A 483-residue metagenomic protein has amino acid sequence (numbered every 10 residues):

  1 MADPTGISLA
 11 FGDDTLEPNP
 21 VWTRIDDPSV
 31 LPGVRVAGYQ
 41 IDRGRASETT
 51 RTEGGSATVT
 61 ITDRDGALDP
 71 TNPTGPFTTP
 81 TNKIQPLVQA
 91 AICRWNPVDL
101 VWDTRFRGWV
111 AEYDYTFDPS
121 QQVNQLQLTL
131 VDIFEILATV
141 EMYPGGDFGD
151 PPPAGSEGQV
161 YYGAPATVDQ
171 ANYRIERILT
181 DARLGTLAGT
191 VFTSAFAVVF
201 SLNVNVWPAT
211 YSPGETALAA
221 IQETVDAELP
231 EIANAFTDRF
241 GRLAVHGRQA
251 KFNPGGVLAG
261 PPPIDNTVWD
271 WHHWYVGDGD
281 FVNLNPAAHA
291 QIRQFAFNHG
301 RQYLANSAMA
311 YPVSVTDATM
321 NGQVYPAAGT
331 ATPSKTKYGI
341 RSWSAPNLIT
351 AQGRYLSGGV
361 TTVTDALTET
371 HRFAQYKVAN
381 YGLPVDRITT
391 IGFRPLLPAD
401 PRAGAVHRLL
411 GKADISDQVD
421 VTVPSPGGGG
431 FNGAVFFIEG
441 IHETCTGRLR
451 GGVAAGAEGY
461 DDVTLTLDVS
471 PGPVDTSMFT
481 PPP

Functional and structural regions predicted by a protein language model:
M1-P18, P28, V36, D42 (+4 more regions): Surface-exposed cap/loop segments at beta↔alpha junctions
M1-T15, N19, T23, A90 (+2 more regions): Short polybasic amphipathic segments
I7-L9, T23, V30-Y39, S47 (+6 more regions): Generic structural motif
V21, R94, V101, G108 (+2 more regions): Residues in intrinsically disordered, low-complexity segments of regulatory proteins
G44-T78, F200-D238, Y275-P483: An acidic/polar, Gly/Ser/Thr-rich interaction patch typically located in mid-to-C-terminal regions of proteins
A90, W95, F240-L243, S342 (+1 more regions): Positively charged, low-complexity intrinsically disordered regions
V98-W102, P119-R301: Charged- and aromatic-enriched interaction segments used to assemble and dock large macromolecular complexes
